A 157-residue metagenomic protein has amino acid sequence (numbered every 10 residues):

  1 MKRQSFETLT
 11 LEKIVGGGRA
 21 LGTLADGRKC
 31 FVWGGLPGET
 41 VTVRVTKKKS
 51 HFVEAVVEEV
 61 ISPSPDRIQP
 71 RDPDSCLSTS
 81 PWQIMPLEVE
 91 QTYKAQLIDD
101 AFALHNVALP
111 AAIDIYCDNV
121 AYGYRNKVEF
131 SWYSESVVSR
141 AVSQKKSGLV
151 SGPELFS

Functional and structural regions predicted by a protein language model:
M1-S157: Accessory RNA-recognition modules of RNA-modification enzymes
